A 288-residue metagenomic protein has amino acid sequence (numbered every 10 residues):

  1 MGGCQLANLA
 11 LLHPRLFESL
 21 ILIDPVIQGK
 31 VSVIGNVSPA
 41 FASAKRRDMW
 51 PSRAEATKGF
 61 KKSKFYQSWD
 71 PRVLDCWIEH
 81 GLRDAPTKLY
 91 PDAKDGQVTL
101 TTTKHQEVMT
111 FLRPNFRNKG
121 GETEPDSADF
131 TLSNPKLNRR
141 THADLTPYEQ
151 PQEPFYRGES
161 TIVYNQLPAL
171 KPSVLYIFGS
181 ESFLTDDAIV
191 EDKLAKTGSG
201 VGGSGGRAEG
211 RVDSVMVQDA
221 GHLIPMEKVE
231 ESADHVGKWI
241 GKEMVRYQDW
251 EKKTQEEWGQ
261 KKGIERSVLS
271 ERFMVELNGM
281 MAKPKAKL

Functional and structural regions predicted by a protein language model:
M1-L6, M226-E227, S232, W239: Conserved beta-strand->loop/alpha-helix structural units within folded catalytic cores of enzymes with alpha/beta
M1-V33: Conserved hydrolase catalytic core segment
P25, V33, S38-H80, A85: Alpha/beta-hydrolase-fold enzymes
Q28, L184, L223: Active-site loop signature of alpha/beta-hydrolase-fold enzymes
S32-A40, E209-M216: Surface-exposed beta-strand-to-loop junctions that form interaction patches on eukaryotic regulatory domains
E79-M216, V245-Q248, K252-E256, Q260-K261 (+1 more regions): Conserved serine/cysteine hydrolase catalytic core
S214-D234: Catalytic histidine-centered segment of alpha/beta-hydrolase-like enzymes
V236-Q248: Short, hydrophobic alpha-helical segments
